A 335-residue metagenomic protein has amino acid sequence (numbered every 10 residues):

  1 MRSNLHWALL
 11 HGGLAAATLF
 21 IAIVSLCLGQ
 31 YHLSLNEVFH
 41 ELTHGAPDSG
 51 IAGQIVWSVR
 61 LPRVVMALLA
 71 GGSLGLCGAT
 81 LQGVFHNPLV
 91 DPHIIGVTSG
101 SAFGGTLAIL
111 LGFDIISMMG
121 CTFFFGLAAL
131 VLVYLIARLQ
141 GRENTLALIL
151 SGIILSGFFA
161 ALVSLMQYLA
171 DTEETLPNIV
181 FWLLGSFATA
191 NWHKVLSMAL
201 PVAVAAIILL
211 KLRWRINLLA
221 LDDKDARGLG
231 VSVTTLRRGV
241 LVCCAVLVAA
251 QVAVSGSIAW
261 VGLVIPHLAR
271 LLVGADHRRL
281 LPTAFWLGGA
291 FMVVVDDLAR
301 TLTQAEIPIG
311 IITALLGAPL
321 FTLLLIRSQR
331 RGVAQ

Functional and structural regions predicted by a protein language model:
M1-Q335: Alpha-helical transmembrane segments in inner-membrane proteins
